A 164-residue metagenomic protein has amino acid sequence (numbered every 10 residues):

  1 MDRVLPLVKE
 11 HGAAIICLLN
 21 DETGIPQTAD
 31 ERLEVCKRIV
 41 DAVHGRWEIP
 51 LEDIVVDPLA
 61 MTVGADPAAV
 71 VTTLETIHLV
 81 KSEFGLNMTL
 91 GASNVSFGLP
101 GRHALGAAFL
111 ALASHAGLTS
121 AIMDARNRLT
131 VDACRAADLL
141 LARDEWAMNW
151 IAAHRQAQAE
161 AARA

Functional and structural regions predicted by a protein language model:
D2-R3, V8-A159: Catalytic alpha/beta core domains of metabolic enzymes, predominantly
A161-A164: Terminal or standalone catalytic/regulatory effector modules within metabolic enzymes and repeat proteins
